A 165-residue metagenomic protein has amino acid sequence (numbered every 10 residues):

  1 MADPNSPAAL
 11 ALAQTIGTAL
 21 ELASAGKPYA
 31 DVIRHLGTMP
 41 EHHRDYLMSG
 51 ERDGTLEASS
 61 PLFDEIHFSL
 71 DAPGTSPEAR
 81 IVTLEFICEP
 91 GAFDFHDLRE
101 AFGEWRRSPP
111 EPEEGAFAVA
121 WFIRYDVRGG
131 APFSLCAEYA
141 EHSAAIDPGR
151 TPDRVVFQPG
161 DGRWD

Functional and structural regions predicted by a protein language model:
M1-P109, E113, I146-D165: Short helix/turn-capping signatures at newly exposed starts of structured segments
P112-A140: Short aromatic loop motif centered on NTY/YTY
H142-A144: Short Gly/Pro-enriched loop/turn and capping motifs at secondary-structure junctions
